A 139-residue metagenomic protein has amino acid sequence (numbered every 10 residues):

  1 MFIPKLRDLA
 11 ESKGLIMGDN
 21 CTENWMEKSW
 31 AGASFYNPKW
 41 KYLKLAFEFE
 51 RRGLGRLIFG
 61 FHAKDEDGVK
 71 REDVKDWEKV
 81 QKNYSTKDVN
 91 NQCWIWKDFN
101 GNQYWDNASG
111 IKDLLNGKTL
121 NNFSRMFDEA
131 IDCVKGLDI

Functional and structural regions predicted by a protein language model:
M1-S109: Polyanion-binding interface signature
A108-I139: Long, solvent-exposed, polar/charged low-complexity segments
